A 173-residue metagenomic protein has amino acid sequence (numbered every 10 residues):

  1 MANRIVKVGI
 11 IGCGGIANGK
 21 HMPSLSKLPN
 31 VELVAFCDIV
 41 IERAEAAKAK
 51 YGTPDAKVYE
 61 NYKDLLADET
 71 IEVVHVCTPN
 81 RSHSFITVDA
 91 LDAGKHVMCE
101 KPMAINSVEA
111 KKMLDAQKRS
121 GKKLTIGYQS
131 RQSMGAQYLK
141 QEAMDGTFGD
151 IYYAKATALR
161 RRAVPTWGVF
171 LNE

Functional and structural regions predicted by a protein language model:
M1-G52: N-terminal Rossmann-like dinucleotide-binding module
I16, T125, S130-E173: Predominantly a Rossmann-like dinucleotide-binding segment in NAD(P)-dependent oxidoreductases
A17, E60, C99, I105 (+2 more regions): Hydrophobic residues in well-ordered beta-strands that form the structural core
L28, Y51, D68-E69, S133 (+1 more regions): Acidic-histidine catalytic/liganding microenvironments
N30, D55, T70, T147-D150: Glycine-centered tight turns that cap/initiate beta-strands
A35, V73, Y153: Short, Asp-centered acidic motifs that coordinate Mg2+ and/or phosphate in catalytic or ligand-binding sites
A56-A116: Beta-loop-alpha module in the N-terminal Rossmann-like domain of NAD(P)-dependent dehydrogenases, especially those
